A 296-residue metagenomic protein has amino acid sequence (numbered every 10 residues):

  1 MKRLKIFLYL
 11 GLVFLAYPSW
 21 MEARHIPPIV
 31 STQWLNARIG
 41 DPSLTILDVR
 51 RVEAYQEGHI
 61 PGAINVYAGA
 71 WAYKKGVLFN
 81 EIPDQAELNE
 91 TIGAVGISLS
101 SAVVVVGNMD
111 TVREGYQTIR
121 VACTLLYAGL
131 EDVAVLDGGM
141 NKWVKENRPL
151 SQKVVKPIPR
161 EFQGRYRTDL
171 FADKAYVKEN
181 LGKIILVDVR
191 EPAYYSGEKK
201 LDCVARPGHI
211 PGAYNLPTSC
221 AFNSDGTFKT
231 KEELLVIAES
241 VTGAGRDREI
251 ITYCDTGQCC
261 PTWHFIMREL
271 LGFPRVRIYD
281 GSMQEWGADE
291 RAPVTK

Functional and structural regions predicted by a protein language model:
M1-L8, S19: Bacterial N-terminal signal peptides that target proteins for export
L10, S19-M21, G257: Cleavable N-terminal signal peptides
F14-E57, M140-R206, V294: Flexible, polar/low-complexity N-terminal or interdomain linker segments that lie immediately upstream of folded
S43-Q85: N-terminal, post-signal-peptide region of Sec/Tat-exported proteins
R51-A54, G69-Y73, M109-R113, M140-K142 (+4 more regions): Solvent-exposed loop/turn segments at secondary-structure junctions within structured extracellular/periplasmic domains
Y73-A102, T218-I250: Helix-loop module immediately N-terminal to the HCX5R catalytic loop in PTP-like cysteine phosphatase domains
I82-Y176, K199, G208, C259-V276 (+1 more regions): Thiolate-centered catalytic microenvironments shared by cysteine-dependent enzyme domains
